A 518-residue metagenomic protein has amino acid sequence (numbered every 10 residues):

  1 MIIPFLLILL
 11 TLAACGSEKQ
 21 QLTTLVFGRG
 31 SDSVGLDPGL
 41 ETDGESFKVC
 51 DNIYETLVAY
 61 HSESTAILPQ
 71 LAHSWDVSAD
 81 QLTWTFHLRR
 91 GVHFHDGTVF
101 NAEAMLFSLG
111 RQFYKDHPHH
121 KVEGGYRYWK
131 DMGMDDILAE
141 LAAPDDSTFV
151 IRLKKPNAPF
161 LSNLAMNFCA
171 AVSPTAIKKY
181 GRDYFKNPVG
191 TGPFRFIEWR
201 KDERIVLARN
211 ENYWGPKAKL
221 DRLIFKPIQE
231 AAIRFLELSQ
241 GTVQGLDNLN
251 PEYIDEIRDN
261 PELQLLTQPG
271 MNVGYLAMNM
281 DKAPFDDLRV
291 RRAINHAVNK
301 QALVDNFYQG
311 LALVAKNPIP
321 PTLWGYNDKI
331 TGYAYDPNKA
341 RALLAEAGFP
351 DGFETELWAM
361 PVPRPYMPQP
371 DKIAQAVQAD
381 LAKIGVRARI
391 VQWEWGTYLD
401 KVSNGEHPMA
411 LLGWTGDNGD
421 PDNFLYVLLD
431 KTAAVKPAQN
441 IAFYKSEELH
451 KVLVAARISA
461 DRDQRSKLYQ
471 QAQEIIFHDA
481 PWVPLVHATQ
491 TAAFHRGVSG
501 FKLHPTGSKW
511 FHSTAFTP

Functional and structural regions predicted by a protein language model:
G16-E18, V304, K383-L399, Y426-H495 (+1 more regions): Extracytoplasmic/peripheral linker and loop segments enriched in polar/acidic and small residues with frequent Thr/Pro
E18, H87, L106, G124-P174: Surface-exposed binding/hinge segments that line and control ligand-binding clefts or catalytic entry sites
G28-A79, G110, N187-V189: N-terminal lobe/hinge region of extracytoplasmic solute-binding protein
H61-S62, P156-A218, R222, A232 (+2 more regions): Gly/Pro-rich hinge or "lid" segments in bacterial periplasmic/extracellular proteins
H73-H119, V150, E237, P284: Aromatic- and charge-enriched surface segment that lines or borders ligand/interaction sites
R182, N210-E256, T267, R387: Ligand-site clamp/hinge motif
V206-R209, D286-A379, K445, Q471: Append "and occasionally in soluble cytosolic enzymes with long acidic Gly/Pro-rich linkers
L343, A492-P518: Long beta-strand-rich cores associated with HINT superfamily self-processing modules
